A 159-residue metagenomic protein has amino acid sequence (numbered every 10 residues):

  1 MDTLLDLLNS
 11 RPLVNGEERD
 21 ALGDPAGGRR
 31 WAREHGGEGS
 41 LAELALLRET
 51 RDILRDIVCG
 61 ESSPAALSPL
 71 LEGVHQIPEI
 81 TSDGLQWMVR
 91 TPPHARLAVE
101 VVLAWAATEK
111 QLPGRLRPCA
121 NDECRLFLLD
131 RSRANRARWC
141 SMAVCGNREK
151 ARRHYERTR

Functional and structural regions predicted by a protein language model:
M1-P118, D122-L126: Short helix-coil boundary/hinge micro-motifs
E18, L129, K150: Short acidic, gly/pro-rich beta-turn/loop elements at beta-sheet edges and active-site/ligand-binding grooves
L116-N121, A137, M142, R148: Residues immediately within or flanking Cys/His clusters that coordinate Zn2+ in small zinc-binding modules
L128, M142-A143: Small/polar loops that bind or transfer phosphate-bearing groups
D130-R136: Short linker/helix segments within small regulatory modules
A143-R159: Basic DNA-binding region of bZIP-type proteins
